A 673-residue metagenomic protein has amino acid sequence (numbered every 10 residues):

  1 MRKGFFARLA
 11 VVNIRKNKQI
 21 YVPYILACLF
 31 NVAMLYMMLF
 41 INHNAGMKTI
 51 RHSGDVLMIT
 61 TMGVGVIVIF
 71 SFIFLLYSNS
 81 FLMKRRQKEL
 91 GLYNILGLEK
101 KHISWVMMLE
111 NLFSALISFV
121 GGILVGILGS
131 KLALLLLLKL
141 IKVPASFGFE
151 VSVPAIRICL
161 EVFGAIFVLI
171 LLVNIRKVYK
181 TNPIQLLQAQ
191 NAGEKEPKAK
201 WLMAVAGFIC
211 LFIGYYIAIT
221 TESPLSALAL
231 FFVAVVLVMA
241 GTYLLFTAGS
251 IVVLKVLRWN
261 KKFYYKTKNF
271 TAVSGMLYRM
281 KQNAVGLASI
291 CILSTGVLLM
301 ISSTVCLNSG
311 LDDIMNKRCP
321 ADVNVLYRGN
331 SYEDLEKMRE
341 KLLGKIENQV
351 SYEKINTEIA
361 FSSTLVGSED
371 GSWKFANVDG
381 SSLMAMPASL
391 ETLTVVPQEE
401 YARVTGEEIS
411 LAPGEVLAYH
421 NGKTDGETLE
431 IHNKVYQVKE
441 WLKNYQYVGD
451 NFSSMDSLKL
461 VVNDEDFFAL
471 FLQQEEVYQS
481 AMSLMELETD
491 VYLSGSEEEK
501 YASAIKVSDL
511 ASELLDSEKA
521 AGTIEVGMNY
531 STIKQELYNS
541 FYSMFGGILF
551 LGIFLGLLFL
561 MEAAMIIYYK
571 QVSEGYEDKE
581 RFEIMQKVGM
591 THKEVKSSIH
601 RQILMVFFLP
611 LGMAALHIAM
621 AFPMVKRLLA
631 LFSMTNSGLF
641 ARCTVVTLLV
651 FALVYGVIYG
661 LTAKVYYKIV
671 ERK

Functional and structural regions predicted by a protein language model:
M1-V32, E196-W201, C210, L245-S294 (+2 more regions): N-terminal Sec/SRP start-transfer signal
Q19-I25, M34-V66, F81-K84, L92-Y93 (+7 more regions): Peri-transmembrane interface segments
M34-M62, G241, A248-I251, A284 (+1 more regions): Alpha-helical transmembrane segments
F40-S53, I123-A155, F212-L230, L609-K673: Short helix-loop junctions at transmembrane helix boundaries
M62-Y77, E562-A564: Long, hydrophobic alpha-helical segments
F113-L257: Hydrophobic alpha-helical segments
I314-R328, Y332-M561: Basic-flanked hydrophobic alpha-helices used for secretion and membrane insertion
